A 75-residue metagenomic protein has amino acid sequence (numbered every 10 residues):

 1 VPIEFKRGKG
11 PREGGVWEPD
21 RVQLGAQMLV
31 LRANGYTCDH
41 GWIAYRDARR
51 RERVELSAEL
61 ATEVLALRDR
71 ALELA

Functional and structural regions predicted by a protein language model:
V1-E13, L24-L29: Conserved catalytic cores of phosphodiester-cleaving nucleases, focusing on short active-site segments
P2, K6, D20, D39 (+1 more regions): Amphipathic, alpha-helical segments enriched in basic
G14, V30-A75: Metal-dependent nuclease catalytic regions and adjoining charged, substrate-binding loops involved in nucleic-acid end
W17-Q23: Short, conserved glycine- and acidic-residue-centered signature motifs in active-site or ligand-binding loops
